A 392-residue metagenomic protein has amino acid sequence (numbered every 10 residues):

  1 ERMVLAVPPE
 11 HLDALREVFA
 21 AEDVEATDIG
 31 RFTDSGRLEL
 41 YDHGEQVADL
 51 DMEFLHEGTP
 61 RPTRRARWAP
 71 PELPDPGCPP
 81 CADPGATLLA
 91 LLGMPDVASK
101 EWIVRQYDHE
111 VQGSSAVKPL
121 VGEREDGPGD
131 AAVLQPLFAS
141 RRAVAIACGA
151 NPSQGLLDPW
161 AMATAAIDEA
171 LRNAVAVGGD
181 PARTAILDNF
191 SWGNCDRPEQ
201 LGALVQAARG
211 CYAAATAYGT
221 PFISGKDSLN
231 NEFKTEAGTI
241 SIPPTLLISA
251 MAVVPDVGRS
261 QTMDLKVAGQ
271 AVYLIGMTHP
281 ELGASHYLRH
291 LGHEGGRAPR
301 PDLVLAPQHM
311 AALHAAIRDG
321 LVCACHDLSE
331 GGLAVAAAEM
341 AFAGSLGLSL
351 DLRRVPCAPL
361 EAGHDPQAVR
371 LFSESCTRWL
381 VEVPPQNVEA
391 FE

Functional and structural regions predicted by a protein language model:
E1-E392: Glycine/proline-enriched, intrinsically flexible loops and inter-domain linkers
